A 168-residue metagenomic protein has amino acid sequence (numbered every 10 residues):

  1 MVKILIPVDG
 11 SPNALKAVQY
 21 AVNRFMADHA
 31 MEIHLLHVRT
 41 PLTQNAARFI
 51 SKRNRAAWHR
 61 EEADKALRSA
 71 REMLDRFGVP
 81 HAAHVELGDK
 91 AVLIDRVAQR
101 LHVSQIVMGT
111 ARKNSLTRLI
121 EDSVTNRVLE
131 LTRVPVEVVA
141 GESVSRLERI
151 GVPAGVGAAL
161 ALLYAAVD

Functional and structural regions predicted by a protein language model:
V2-F49, G155-D168: Small/aliphatic-rich secondary-structure junction motif
K3, A30-H34, R71, P80 (+1 more regions): Residues at the starts of beta-strands that form the adenosine-phosphate
A17, N45-R48, D95-R96, R118-L119 (+1 more regions): Short, well-ordered secondary-structure micro-motifs
V38-K65, I150-A154: Acidic, proline/glycine-rich short linear motifs
E72-I106: Structural beta-alpha unit
M108-R127, S145-R146: Glycine-rich, Arg-bearing micro-motifs that act as flexible, cationic patches
G109, R127-G141: Short, acidic/small-residue loops that bind anionic groups at enzyme active sites
A140-V152: Juxtamembrane/start-of-transmembrane alpha-helix segments at the extracytoplasmic/lumenal side of membrane anchors
